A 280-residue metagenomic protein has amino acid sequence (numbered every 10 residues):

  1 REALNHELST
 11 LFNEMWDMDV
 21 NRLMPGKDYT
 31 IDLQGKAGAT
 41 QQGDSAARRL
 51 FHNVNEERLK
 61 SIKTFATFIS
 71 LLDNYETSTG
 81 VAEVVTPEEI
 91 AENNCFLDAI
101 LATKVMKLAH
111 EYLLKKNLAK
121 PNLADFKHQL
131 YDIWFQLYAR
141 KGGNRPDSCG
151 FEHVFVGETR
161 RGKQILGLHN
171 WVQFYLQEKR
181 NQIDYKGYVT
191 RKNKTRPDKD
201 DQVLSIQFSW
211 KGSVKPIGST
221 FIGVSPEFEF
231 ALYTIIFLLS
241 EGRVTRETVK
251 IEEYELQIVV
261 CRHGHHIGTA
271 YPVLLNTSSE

Functional and structural regions predicted by a protein language model:
R1-V249: N-terminal "domain-start" segment
E227-E280: Compact beta-sheet-dominated globular domain cores
